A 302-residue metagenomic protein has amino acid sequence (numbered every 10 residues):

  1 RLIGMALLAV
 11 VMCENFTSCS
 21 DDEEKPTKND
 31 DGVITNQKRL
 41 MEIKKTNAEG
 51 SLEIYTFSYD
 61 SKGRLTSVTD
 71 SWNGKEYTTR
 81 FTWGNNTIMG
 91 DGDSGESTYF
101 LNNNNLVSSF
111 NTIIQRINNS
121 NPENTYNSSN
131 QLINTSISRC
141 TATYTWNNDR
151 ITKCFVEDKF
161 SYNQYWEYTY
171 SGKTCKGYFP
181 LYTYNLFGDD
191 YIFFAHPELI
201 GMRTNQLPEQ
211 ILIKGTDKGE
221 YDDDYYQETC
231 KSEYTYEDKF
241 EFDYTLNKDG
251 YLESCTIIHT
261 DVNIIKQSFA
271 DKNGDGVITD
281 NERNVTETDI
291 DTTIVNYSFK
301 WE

Functional and structural regions predicted by a protein language model:
R1-G4: Bacterial N-terminal signal peptides that target proteins for export
E14-S18: C-terminal motif of bacterial Sec signal peptides marking the signal peptidase cleavage site
D21-E302: Buried hydrophobic residues that stabilize the cores of well-folded domains
